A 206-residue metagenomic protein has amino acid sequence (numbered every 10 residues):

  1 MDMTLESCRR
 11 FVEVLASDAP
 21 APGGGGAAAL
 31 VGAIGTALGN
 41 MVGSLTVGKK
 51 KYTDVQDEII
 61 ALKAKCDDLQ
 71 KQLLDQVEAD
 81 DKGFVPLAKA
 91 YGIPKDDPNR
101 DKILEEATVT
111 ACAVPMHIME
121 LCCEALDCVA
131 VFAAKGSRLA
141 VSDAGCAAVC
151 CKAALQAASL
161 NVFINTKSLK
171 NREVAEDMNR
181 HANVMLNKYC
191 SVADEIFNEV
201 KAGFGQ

Functional and structural regions predicted by a protein language model:
M3-A21: Short, hydrophobic/aliphatic alpha-helical segments
S17-N40, A140-A158: Conserved phosphate/anionic-ligand binding catalytic regions in large, soluble enzymes, centered on
L30-I34, L62, L69-Q76, A107 (+6 more regions): Amphipathic alpha-helix face/heptad-repeat signature
M41-T53: Transmembrane signal-anchor/signal-peptide helices with a preference for the extracytoplasmic
K50-K89, M185: A structural-propensity feature for long, helix-poor, extended segments
A79-Y91, A193-Q206: Long, charge-rich low-complexity segments
D80-V149, A153, N165: Amphipathic alpha-helical interface segments
I118, A125-C128, A140-E199, Q206: Preference for long, well-ordered alpha-helical segments
